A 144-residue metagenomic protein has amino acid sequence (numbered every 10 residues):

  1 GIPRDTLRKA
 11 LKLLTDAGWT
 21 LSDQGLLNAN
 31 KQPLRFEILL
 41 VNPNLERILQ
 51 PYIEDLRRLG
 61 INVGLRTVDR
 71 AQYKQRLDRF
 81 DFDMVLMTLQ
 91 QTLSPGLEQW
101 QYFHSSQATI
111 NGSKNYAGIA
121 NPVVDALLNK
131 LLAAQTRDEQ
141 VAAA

Functional and structural regions predicted by a protein language model:
G1-E54, A120-L127: Append "and occasionally in soluble cytosolic enzymes with long acidic Gly/Pro-rich linkers
G1-P3, K12, R58-K74, D78 (+1 more regions): Extracytoplasmic/peripheral linker and loop segments enriched in polar/acidic and small residues with frequent Thr/Pro
L26-L27, V68, L89: Proline- and acidic/polar-enriched loop/turn elements at helix boundaries
L40, F82, F103-H104: Alpha-helix boundary/capping detector
N42-E46, R70-Q72, Q90-S94: Solvent-exposed loop/turn segments at secondary-structure junctions within structured extracellular/periplasmic domains
D83-T88: Paired acidic/hydrophobic, glycine-rich loop segments that form the ligand-binding mouth/hinge of periplasmic-binding
P95-Q99: Short beta-strand-centered segments that line the small-molecule binding cleft or hinge of alpha/beta clamshell
